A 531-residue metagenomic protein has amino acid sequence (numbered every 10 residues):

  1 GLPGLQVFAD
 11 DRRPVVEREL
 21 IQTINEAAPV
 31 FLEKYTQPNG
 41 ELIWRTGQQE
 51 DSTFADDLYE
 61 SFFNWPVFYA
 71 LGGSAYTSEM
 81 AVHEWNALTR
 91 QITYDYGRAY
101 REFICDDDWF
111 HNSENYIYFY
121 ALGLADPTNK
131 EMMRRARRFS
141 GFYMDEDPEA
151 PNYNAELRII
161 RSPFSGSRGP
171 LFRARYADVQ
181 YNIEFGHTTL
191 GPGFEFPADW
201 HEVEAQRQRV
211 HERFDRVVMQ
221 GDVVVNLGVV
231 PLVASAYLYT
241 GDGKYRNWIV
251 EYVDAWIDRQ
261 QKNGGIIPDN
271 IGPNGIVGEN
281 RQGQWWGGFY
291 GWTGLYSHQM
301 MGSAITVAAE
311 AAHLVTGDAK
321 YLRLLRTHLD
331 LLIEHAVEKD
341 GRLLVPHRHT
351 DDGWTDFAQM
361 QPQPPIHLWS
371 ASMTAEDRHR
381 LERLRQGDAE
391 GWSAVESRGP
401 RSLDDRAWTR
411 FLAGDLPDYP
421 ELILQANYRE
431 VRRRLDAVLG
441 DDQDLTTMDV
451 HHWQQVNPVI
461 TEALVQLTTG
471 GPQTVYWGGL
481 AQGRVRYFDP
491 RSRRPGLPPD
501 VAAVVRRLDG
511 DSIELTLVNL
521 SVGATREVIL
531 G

Functional and structural regions predicted by a protein language model:
G1-G531: Glycan-recognition and catalytic cores of secretory/periplasmic carbohydrate-active enzymes
